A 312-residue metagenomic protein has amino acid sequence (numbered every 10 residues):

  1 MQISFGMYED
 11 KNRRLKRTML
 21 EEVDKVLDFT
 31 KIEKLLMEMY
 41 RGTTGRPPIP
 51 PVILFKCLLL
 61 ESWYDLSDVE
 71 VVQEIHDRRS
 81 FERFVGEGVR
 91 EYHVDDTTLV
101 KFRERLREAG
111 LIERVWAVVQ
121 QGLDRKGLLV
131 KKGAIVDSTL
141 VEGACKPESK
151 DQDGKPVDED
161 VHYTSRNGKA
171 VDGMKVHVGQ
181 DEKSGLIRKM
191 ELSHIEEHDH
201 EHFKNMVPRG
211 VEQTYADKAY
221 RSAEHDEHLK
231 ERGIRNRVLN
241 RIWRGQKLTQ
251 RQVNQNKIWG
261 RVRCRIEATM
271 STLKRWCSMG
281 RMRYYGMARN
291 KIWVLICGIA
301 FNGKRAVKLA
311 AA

Functional and structural regions predicted by a protein language model:
M1-T30, L309-A312: Charged, often Cys/His-bearing segments associated with DNA-binding zinc-finger transcription factors
D28, G45-P51, E91-V94, I258 (+1 more regions): Secondary-structure capping and boundary motifs in well-ordered enzyme cores
F29-L36, T272-C277: Active-site-adjacent bridging/hinge elements
E33-R46: Short, Lys/Arg-enriched N-terminal segment that forms or immediately precedes the first helix of a structured domain
P50, V69, Q73-H76, V85-R90 (+3 more regions): Polybasic low-complexity intrinsically disordered regions
I53-D65: Alpha-helical support elements that line or immediately flank enzyme active sites and cofactor-binding pockets
E212-Q213, K218-A288: Helix-centered, glycine/charged polyanion-binding patches within enzymatic domains that contact phosphate-containing
A288-A312: Charge-patterned, long linear interaction tracts outside catalytic cores
